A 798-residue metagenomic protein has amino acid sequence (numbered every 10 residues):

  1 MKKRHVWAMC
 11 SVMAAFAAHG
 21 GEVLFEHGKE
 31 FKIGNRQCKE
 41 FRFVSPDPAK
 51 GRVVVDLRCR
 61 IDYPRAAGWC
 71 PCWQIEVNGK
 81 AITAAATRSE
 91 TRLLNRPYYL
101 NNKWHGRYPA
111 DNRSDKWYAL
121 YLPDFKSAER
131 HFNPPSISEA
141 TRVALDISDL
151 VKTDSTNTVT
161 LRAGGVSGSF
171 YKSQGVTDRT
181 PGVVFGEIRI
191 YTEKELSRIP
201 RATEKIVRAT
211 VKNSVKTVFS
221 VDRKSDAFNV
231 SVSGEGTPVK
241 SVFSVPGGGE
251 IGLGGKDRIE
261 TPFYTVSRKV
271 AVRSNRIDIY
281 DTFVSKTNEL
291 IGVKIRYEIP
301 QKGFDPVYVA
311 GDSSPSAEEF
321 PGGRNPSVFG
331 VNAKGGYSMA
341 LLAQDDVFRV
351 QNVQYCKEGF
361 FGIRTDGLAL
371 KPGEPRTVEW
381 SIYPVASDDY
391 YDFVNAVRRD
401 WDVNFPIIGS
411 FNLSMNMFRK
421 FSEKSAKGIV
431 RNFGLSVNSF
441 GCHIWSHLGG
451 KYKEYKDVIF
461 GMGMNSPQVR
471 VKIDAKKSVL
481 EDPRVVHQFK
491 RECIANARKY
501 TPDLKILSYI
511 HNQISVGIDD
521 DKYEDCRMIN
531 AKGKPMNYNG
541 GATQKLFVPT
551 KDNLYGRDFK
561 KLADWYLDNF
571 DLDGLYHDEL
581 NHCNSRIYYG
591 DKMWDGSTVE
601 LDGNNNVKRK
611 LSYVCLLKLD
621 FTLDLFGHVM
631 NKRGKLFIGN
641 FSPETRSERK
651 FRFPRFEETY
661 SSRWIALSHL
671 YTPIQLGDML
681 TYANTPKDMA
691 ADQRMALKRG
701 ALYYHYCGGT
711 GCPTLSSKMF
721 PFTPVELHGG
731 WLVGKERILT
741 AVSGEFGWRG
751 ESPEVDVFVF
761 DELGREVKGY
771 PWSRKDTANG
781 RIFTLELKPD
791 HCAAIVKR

Functional and structural regions predicted by a protein language model:
G21-I206: Beta-strand-rich recognition domains
S45, F283-N288, W748-E751: Asparagine-centered strand-capping/turn motif at beta-strand->loop junctions
S197-S241, G249-P262, V266-V353: Polysaccharide-binding surfaces and accessory modules of carbohydrate-active proteins
F243-G248, I259-E260, R273, D278 (+5 more regions): Beta-strand-rich recognition/accessory modules
G373-E374, V378, Y613-R798: Active-site-proximal substrate-binding groove within the catalytic cores of carbohydrate-active enzymes
E379-K472, T501-P502: An acidic-aromatic substrate-binding cleft motif
I459-F570: Active-site-adjacent "subsite" loops/lids of carbohydrate-active enzymes
L554-R646: Active-site neighborhood of glycoside hydrolase catalytic domains
